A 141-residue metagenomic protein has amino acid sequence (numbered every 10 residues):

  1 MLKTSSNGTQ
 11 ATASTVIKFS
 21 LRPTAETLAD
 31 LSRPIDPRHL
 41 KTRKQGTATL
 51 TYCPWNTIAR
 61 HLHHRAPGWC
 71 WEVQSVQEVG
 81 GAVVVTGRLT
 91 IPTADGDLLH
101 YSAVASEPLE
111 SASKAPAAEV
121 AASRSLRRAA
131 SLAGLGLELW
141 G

Functional and structural regions predicted by a protein language model:
M1-L50: N-terminal, Lys/Arg- and Ser/Thr-rich interaction peptides
C53-G141: Positively charged, aromatic-enriched nucleic acid-contacting surfaces
